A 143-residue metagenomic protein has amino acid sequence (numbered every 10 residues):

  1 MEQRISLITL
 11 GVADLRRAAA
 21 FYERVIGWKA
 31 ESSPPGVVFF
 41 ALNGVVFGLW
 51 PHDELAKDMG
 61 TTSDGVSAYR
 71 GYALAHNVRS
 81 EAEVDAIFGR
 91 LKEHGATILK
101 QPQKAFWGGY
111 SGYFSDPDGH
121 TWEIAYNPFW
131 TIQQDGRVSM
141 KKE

Functional and structural regions predicted by a protein language model:
M1-R17, G71-H76, P128-E143: N-terminal beta-strand motif that seeds the catalytic metal site of vicinal oxygen chelate
T9-A56: Core segments of cupin and vicinal oxygen chelate
V12-R16, L74-P117: Vicinal oxygen chelate
R24-A30, A96-T97, H120, I124: Conserved acetyl-CoA-binding loop of GNAT-fold acetyltransferases
E54, F106-W107, P128-T131: A short acidic/small-residue loop/turn micro-motif
L55-T61, T131-Q134: A short, acidic/glycine-rich surface segment
T61-N77: Helix-adjacent hinge/juxtasegments
